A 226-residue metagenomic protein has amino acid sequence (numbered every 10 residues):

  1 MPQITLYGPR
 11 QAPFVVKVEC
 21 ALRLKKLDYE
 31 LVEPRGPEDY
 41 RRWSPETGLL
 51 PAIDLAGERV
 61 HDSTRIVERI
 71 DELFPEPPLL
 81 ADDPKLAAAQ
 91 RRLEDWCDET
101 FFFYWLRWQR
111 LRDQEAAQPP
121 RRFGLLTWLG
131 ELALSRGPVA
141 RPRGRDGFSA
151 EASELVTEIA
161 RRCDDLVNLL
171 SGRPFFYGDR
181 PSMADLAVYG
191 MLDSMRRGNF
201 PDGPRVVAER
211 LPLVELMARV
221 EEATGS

Functional and structural regions predicted by a protein language model:
M1-W128: GST-like domain detector, emphasizing the conserved glutathione-binding G-site in the N-terminal thioredoxin-like
F102-P212: GST-like fold's C-terminal all-alpha helical module
L213-R219: Intrinsically disordered, low-complexity polar regions and short flexible loop motifs
